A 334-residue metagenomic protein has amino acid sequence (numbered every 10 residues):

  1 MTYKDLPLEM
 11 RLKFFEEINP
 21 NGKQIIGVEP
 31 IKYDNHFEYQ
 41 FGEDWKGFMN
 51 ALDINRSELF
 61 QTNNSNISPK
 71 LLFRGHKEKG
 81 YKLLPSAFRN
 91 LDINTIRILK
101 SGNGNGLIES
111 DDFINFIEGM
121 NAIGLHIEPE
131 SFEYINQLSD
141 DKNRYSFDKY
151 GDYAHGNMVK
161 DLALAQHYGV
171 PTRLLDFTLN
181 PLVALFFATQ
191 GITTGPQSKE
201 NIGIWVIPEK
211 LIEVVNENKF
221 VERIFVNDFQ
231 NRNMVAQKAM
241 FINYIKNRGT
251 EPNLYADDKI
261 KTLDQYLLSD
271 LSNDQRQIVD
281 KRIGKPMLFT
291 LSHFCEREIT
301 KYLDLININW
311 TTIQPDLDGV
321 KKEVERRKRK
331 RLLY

Functional and structural regions predicted by a protein language model:
M1-Y334: Catalytic-core elements of nucleic-acid end-processing and repair enzymes
